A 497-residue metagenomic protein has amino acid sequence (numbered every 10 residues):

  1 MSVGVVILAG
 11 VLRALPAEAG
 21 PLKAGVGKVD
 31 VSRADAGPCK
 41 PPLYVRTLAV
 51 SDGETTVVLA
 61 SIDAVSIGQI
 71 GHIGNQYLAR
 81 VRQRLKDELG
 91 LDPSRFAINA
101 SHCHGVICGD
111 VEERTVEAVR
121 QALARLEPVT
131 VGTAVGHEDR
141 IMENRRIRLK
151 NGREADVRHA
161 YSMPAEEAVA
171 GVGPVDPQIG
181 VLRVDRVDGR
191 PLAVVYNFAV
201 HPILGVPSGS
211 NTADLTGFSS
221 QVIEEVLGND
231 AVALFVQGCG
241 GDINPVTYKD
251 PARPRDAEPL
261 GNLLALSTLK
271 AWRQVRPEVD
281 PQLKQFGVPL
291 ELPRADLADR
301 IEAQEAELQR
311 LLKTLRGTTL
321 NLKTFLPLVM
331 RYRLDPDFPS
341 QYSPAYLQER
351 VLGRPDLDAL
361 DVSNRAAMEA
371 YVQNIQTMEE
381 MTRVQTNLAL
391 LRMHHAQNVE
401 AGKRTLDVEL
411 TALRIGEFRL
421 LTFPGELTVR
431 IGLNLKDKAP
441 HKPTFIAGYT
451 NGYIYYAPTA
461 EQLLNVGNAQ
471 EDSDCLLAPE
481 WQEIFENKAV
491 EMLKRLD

Functional and structural regions predicted by a protein language model:
S2-R13: Bacterial N-terminal signal peptides
R13-A19: Sec/Tat signal peptide C-region and signal peptidase I cleavage site
A19-V232, G238-N262, W272, V279-D497: Conserved beta-alpha junction segments in alpha/beta enzyme cores
A265: Charged, flexible cofactor/metal-binding loops and thiol motifs
